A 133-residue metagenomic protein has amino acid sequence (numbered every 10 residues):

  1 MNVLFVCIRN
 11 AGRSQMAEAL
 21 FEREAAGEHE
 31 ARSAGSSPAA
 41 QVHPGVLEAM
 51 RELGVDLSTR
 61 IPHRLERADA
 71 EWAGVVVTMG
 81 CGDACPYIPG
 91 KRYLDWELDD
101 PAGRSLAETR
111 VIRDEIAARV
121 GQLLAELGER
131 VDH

Functional and structural regions predicted by a protein language model:
M1-H133: Short polar/charged helix/loop
